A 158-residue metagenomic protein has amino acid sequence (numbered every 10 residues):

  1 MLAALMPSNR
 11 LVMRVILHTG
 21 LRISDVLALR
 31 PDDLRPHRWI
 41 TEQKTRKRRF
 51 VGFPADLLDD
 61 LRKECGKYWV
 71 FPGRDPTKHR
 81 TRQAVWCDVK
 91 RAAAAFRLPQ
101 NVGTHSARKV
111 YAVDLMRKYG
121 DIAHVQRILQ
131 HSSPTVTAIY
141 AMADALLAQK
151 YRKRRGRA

Functional and structural regions predicted by a protein language model:
M1-T19, I23: Basic, Lys/Arg- and aromatic-enriched nucleic-acid-binding interface segment
I16-H18, L115-R117, A141: Short amphipathic helical patch at the helix-1/turn junction of helix-turn-helix
I16-P36: Short, charged phosphate-coordinating catalytic segments
D25-V26, N101-V102, A112, G120-H131: Active-site-proximal segment of tyrosine recombinases
D32-P36, D121-A141, L146: Short, polar N-cap/turn motifs at the start of nucleic acid-interacting alpha helices
Q43-R62, Y68-K90: C-terminal catalytic core of Y-nucleophile DNA break-rejoin enzymes
D56, M142-A158: DNA/chromatin major-groove-contacting recognition/catalytic segments
T104-H105, Y140: Catalytic tyrosine of NAD(P)H-dependent dehydrogenase/reductases that use a Tyr as the general acid/base
